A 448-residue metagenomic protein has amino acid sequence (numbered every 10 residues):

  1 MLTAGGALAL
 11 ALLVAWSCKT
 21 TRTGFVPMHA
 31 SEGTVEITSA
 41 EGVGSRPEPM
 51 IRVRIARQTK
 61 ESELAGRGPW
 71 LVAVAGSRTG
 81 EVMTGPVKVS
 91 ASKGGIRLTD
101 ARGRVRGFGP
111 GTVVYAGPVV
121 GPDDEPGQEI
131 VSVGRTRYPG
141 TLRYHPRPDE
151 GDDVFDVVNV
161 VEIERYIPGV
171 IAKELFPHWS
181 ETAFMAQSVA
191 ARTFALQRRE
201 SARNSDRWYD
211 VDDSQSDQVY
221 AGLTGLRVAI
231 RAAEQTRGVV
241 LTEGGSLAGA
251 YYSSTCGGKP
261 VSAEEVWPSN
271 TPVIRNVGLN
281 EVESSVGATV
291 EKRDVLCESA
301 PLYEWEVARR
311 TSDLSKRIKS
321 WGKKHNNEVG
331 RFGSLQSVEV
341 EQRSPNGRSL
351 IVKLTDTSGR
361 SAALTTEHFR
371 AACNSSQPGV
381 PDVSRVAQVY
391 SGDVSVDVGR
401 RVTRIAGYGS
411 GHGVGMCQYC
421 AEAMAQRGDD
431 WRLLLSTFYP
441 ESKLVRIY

Functional and structural regions predicted by a protein language model:
L2-Y448: Conserved, single-site charged/polar hotspot
